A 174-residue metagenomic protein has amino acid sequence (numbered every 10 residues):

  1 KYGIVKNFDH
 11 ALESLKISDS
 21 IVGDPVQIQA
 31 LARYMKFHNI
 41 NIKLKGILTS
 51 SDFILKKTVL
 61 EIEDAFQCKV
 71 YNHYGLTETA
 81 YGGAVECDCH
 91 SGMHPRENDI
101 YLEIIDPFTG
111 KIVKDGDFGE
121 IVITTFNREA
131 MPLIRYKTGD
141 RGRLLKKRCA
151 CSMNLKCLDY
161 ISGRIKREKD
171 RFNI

Functional and structural regions predicted by a protein language model:
Y2-I174: Active-site glycine/GP-rich loop and adjacent strand/helix microenvironment that borders small-molecule binding pockets
